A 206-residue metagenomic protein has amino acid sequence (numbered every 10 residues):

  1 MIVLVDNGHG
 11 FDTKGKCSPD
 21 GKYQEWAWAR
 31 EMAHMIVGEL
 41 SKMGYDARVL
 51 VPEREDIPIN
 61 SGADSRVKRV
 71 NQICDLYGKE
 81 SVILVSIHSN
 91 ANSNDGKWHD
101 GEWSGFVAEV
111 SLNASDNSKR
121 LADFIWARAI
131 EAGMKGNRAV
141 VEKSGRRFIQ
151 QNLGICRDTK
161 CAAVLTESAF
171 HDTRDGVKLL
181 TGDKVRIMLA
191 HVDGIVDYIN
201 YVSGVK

Functional and structural regions predicted by a protein language model:
I2-D116, R120: Catalytic-core regions of hydrolytic enzymes
I2-V3, S41, V49, D116 (+4 more regions): Cysteine-dependent hydrolase recognition
V3-D6, C17, Y23, L76 (+3 more regions): Active-site-adjacent mobile loop/cap segments within catalytic or ligand-binding domains
A33-V37, W126, V192: A generic structural signal for short, well-ordered alpha-helical segments in conserved domains
L40, C74, I125, A129-G133 (+2 more regions): Hydrophobic, Leu/Ile/Phe/Ala-enriched alpha-helical segments that form helix-helix packing faces
M43-A47, G136, I199-K206: Surface-exposed helix-capping loop/turn segments at secondary-structure junctions
S118-G145: Active-site-adjacent substrate-binding region of metalloamidase/peptidase-like peptide-processing proteins
